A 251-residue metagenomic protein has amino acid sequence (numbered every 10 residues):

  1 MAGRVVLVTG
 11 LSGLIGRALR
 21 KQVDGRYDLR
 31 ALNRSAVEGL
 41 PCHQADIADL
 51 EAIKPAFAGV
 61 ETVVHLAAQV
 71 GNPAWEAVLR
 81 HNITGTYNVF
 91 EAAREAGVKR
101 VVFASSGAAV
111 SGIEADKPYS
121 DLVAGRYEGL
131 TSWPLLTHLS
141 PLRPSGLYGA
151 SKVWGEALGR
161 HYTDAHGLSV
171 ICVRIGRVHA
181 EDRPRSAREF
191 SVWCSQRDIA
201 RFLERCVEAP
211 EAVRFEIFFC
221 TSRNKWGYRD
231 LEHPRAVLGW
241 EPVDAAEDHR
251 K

Functional and structural regions predicted by a protein language model:
R4-G25: N-terminal Rossmann NAD(P)H-binding glycine-rich loop of SDR-like oxidoreductase domains
V37, Q44-N82: NAD(P)H-binding glycine-rich loop region in Rossmannoid oxidoreductase-like domains and their noncatalytic homologs
A48, A77-G85, A96, A150-S151 (+1 more regions): Glycine-rich NAD(P)-binding loop of the Rossmann-fold in SDR/ketoreductase-type enzymes
I83-V89, S151-G159, I199: Conserved catalytic Lys-bearing alpha helix of Rossmann-like short-chain dehydrogenase/reductases
N88-S145: Conserved Rossmann-fold NAD(P)-dependent oxidoreductase catalytic core, especially the SDR/UDP-sugar
G146, E156-E181: Conserved beta-loop-beta element that borders a ligand/cofactor-binding pocket
D164, R174-D182, W193-F215, R223: Alpha-helical substrate-binding/gating segment
F215-E241: Conserved C-terminal active-site "lid" loop/helix of NAD(P)H-dependent oxidoreductases that clamps the redox cofactor
